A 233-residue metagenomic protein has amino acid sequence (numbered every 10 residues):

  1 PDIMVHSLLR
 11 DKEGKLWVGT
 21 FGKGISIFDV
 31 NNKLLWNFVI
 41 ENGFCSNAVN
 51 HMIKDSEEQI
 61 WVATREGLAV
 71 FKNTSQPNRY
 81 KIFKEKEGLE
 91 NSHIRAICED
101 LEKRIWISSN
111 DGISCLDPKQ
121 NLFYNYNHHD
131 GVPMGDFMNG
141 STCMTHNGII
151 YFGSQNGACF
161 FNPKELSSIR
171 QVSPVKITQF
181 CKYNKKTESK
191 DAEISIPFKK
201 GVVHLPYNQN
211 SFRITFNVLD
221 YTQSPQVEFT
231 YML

Functional and structural regions predicted by a protein language model:
P1-M4, N42-I53, T64-E66, S75-L101 (+1 more regions): Residue-level "micro-hotspots" composed of small/polar
H6-R10: Extended acidic, low-complexity intrinsically disordered regions
E13-G14, E57-E58, E102-K103, N147-G148: Short coil/turn segments that connect the beta-strands within blades of beta-propeller domains
L16, L35-F38, I60, I105: Fold-core signature of tandem repeat domains
